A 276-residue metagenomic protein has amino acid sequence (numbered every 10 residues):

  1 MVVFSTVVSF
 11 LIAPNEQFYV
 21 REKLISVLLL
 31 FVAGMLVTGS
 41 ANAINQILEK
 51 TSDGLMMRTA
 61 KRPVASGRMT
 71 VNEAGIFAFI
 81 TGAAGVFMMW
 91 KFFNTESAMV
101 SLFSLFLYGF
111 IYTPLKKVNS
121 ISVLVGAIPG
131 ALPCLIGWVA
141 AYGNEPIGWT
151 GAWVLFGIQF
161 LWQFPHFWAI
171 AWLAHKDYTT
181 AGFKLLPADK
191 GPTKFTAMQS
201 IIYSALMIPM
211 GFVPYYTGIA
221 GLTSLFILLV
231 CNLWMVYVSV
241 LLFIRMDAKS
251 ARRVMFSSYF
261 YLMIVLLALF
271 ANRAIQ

Functional and structural regions predicted by a protein language model:
F4-S5, I12-K50, R58, V86 (+2 more regions): Membrane-embedded alpha-helical segments that form the functional core of polytopic membrane enzymes, especially those
R21-I25, A127-A171, H175-K176, T180 (+2 more regions): Functional transmembrane core segments of multi-pass inner-membrane proteins
L36-I44, F106-P114, F156-H175, I208 (+1 more regions): Transmembrane alpha-helical segments that form the membrane-embedded catalytic/substrate-channel core of multi-pass
L48-M69, W168-T196: Cytosolic, membrane-interface loops and tails of multi-pass inner-membrane proteins
M57-A98, G191-Y215: Multi-pass membrane catalytic core of lipid/isoprenoid biosynthesis enzymes
V71-G143: Intramembrane alpha-helical segments
L135-E145, M207-P214, Y261-Q276: Hydrophobic alpha-helical transmembrane segments in multi-pass integral membrane proteins
P192-F195, V236-I264: Interfacial loop-to-transmembrane junctions
